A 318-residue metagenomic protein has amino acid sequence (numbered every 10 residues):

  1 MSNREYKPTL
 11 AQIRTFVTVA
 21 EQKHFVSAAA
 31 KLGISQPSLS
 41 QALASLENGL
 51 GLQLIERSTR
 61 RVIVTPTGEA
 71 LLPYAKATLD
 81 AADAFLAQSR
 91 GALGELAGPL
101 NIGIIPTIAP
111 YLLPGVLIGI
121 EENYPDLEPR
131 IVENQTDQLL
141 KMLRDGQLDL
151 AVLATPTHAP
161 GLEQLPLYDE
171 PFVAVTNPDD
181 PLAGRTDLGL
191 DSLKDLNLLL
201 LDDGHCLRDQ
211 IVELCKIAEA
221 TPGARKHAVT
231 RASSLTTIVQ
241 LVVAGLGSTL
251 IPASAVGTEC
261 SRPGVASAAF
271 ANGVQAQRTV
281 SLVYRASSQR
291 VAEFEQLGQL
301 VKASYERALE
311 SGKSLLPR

Functional and structural regions predicted by a protein language model:
L10, R60, R90-A109, E122-E128 (+2 more regions): Interdomain hinge and pocket-entrance segments immediately C-terminal to HTH DNA-binding domains
V17-S38: Short helix-boundary/capping micro-motifs
E47-E69: A short LG(V/I)-centered, amphipathic sequence patch enriched for acidic residue(s) preceding the LG motif
A97-P160, T221-A224, A232-S234: Central regulatory/effector-binding core of bacterial HTH transcription factors
L112, A266-S311: A late-sequence structural motif
Q135-L140, R144-L148, L153-A154, G204-A268: Hydrophobic hinge/microswitch elements
P160-P166, E170, R185, S192 (+1 more regions): Beta-alpha-beta core module
N197-A220, R290-Q299, S304-L316: Secondary-structure junction motif
